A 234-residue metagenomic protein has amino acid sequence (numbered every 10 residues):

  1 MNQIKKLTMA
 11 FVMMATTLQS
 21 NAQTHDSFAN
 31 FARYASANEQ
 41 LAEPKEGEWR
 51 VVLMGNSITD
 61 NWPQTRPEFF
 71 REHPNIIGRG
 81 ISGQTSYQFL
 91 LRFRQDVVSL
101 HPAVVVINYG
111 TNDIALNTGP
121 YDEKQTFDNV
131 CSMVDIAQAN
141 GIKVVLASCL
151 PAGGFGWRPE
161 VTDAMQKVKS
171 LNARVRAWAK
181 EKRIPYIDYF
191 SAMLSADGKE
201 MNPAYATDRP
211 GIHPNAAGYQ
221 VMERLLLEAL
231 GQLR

Functional and structural regions predicted by a protein language model:
M1-T24: Bacterial Sec-dependent N-terminal signal peptides
A22-A103: Serine-esterase "nucleophile elbow" of acetyl-processing enzymes
G78-S82, Y109-G110, I114, T118-G119: Cell-envelope and extracellular/periplasmic
V106-G110, V130-C131, V145-A147: Conserved, well-ordered alpha-helix/loop/beta-strand core segments that scaffold catalytic motifs
I114-G119, E123, G154-R158: Extracytoplasmic/secreted cell-surface and envelope-processing proteins
D122-C131, M165-L171: Charged helix-capping and loop-helix junction motifs
N140-K143, I184: A short helix->loop->beta-strand "cap" motif at the edges of active sites that frequently abuts
P151-R234: Catalytic His-Asp segment of secreted/periplasmic serine-dependent ester chemistry enzymes
